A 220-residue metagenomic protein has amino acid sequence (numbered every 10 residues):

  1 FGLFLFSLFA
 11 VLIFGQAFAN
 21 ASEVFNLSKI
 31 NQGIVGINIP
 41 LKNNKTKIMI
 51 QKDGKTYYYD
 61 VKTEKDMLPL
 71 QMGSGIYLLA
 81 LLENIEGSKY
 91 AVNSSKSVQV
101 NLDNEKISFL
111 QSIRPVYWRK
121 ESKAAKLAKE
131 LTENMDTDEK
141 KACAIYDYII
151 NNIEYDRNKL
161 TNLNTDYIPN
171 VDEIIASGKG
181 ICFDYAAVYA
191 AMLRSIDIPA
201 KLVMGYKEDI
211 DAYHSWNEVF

Functional and structural regions predicted by a protein language model:
G2-E139: N-terminal accessory/pre-domain segments preceding catalytic cores
N20-S22, I50-D53, D172-E173, A187-M192: N-terminal start-of-chain detector that recognizes signal peptides and the immediate post-cleavage beginning
Q32, I168, A212-Y213: Short, solvent-exposed coil/turn segments
N43-T46, T165-I168, G180-A186, R194: Generic detector of short, locally flexible boundary/turn motifs and exposed helical patches
Y58, M135, L163, C182-F183 (+1 more regions): Residues in flexible loops and secondary-structure boundaries
L110-S177, V188-A190: Secondary-structure boundary elements
N152-Y155, K179-C182, K207-I210: Solvent-exposed loop/turn segments at secondary-structure junctions within structured extracellular/periplasmic domains
D184-F220: Hydrophobic/aromatic-rich core segments of domains that either
